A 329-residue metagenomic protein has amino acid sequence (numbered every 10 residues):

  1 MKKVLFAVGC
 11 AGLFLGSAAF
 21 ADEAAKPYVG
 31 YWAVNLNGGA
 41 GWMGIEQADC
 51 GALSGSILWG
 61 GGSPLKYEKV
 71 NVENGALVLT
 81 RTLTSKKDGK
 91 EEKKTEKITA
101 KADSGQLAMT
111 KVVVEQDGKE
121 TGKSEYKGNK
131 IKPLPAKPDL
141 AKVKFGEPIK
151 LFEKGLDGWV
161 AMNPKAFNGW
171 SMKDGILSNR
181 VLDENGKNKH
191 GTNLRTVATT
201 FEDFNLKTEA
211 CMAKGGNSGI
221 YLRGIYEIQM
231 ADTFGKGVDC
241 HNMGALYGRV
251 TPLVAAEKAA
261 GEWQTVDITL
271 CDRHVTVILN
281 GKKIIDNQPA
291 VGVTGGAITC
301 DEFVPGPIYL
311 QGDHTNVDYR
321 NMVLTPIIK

Functional and structural regions predicted by a protein language model:
M1-V4: Positively charged n-region of N-terminal signal peptides that target proteins for export
A7-G16: Bacterial N-terminal signal peptides
S17-A21: Sec/Tat signal peptide C-region and signal peptidase I cleavage site
D22-K329: Carbohydrate-interacting regions of secretory-pathway proteins
